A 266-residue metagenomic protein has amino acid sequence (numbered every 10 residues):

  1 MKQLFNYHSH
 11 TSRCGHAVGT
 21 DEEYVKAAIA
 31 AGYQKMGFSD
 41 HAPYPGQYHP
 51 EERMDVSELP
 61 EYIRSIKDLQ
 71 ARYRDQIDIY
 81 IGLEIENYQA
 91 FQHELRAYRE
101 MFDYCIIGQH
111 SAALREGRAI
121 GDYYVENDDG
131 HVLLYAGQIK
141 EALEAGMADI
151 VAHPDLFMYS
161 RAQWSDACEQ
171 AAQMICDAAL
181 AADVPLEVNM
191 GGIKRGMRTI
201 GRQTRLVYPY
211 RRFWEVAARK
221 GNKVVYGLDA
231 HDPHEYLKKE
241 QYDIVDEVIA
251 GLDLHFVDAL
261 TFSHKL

Functional and structural regions predicted by a protein language model:
M1-Q89, E94-R99, M158, A162-Q170 (+5 more regions): An N-terminally biased module of ancient metal coordination in phosphate/nucleic-acid-related enzymes
K2-N6, K35-G37, D78-G82, D103-I106 (+4 more regions): Structural preference for beta-strand elements that scaffold enzyme active sites
G15, I106-A113, R118-K220: Domain-core and long-helix interface of multi-subunit machines
H41, P154, N222-L237, A259: Short acidic/histidine-rich active-site segments
L83, G108-Q109, L260-S263: Residues at the C-termini of beta-strands that transition into short coil/loop
R99-Y104, R205-V225, Q241-L260: Structural recognition of alpha->loop->beta junctions
A145-M147, S263-L266: A cross-taxonomic marker for long C-terminal extensions/tails that follow the last structured domain
E187-K194, R198, V224-D232, Y242-I244: Active-site core of metal-dependent hydrolases
